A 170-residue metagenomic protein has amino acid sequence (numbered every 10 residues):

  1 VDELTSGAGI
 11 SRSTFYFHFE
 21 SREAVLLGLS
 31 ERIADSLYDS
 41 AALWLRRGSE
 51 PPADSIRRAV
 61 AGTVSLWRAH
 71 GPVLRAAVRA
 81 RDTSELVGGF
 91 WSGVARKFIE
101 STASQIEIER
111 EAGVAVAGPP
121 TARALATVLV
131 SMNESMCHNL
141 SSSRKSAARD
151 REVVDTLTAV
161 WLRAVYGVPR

Functional and structural regions predicted by a protein language model:
V1-A24, G28: Helix-turn-helix
V1-D2, E31-Y38: Short, basic, alpha-helical segments at the C-terminal edge of helix-turn-helix-like DNA-binding modules
G7, F17-H18, L29, R47-G48 (+3 more regions): Histidine kinase transmitter module recognition
A24, G28, A42-A69, A122-L129 (+1 more regions): Hydrophobic alpha-helical connector segments
R32-I33, G62-L66, V94, S101 (+5 more regions): Amphipathic alpha-helical segments in well-ordered regions
S36-R47, M132-N139: Solvent-exposed, amphipathic alpha-helical segments
R58, G71-S101, A115, A147: Short secondary-structure transition hinges
R75, R79, G88, R110-A159 (+1 more regions): Hydrophobic/aromatic-rich alpha-helical bundle segments in the mid-to-C-terminal region
